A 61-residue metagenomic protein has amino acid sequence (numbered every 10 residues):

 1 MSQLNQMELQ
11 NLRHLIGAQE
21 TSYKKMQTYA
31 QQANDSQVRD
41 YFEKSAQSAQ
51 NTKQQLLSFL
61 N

Functional and structural regions predicted by a protein language model:
M1-N61: Amphipathic alpha-helical hairpins
